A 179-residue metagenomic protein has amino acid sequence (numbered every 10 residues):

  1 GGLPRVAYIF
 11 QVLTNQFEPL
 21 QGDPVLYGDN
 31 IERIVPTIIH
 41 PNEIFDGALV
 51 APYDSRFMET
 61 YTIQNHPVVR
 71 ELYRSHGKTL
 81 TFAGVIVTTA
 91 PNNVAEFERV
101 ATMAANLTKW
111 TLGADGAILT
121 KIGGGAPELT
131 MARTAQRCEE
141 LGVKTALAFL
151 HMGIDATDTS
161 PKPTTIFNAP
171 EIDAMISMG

Functional and structural regions predicted by a protein language model:
G1-G179: An N-terminal assembly and electron-transfer interface module characteristic of large anaerobic redox and radical
